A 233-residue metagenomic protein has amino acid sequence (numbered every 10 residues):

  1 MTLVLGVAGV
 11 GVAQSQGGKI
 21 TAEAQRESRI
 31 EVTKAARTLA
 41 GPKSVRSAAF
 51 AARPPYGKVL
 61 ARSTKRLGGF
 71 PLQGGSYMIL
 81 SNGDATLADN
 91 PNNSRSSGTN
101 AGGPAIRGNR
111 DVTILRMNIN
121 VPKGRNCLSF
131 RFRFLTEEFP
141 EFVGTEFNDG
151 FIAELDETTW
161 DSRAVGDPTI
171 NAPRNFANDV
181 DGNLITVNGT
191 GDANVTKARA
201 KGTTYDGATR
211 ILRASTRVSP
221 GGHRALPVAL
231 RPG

Functional and structural regions predicted by a protein language model:
M1-A8: Bacterial N-terminal signal peptides
G9-Q14: Sec/Tat signal peptide C-region and signal peptidase I cleavage site
Q16-G233: Aromatic (Trp/Tyr/Phe) and Gly/Pro-enriched flexible surface segments
